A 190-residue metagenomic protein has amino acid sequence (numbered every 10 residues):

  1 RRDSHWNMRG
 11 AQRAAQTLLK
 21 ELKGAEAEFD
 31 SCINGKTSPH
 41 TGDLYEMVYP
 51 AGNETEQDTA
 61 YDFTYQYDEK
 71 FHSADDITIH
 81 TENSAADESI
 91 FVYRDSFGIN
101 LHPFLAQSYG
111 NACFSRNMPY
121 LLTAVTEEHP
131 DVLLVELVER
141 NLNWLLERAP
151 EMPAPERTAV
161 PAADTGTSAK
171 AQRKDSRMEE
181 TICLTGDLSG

Functional and structural regions predicted by a protein language model:
R1-G190: Extracellular glycan-modifying ectodomains
